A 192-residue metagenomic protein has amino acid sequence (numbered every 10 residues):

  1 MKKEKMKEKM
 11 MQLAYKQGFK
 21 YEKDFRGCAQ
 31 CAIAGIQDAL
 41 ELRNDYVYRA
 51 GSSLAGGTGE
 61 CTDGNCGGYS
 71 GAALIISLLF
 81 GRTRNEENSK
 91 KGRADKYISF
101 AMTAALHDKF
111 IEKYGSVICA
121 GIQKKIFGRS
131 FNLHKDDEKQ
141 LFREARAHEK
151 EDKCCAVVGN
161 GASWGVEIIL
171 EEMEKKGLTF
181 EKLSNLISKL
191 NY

Functional and structural regions predicted by a protein language model:
M1-D24: Polybasic, low-complexity association/targeting segments
K9-K16, A50-T58, F142-E144: Glycine/charged-rich beta-loop-alpha catalytic/anionic-binding loops adjacent to active sites
E22, R26-R82: Small-residue-enriched, tightly packed secondary-structure blocks
A34-D38, A72-I76, K90-M173, G177-Y192: Amphipathic alpha-helical interface segments
